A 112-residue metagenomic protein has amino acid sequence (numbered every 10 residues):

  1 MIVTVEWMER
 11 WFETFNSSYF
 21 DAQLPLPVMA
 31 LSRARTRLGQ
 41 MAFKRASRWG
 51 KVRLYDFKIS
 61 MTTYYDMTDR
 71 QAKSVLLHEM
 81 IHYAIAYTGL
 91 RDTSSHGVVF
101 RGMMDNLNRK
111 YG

Functional and structural regions predicted by a protein language model:
M1-S74, Y83-G112: Active-site-proximal or metal-binding-adjacent scaffold patches in catalytic folds
M80: Extended, alpha-helix-rich binding/interface surfaces that flank or overlap catalytic cores and mediate recognition
